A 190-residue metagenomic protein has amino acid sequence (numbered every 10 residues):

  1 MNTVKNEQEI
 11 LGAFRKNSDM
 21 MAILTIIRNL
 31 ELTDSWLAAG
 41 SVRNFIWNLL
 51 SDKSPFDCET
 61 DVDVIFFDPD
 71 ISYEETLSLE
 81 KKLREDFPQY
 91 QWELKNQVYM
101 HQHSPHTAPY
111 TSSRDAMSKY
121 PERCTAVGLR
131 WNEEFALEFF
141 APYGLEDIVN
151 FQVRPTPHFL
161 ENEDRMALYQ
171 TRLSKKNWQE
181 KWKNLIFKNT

Functional and structural regions predicted by a protein language model:
M1-T190: Catalytic cores of the polymerase beta-like nucleotidyltransferase superfamily and closely associated nucleotide
